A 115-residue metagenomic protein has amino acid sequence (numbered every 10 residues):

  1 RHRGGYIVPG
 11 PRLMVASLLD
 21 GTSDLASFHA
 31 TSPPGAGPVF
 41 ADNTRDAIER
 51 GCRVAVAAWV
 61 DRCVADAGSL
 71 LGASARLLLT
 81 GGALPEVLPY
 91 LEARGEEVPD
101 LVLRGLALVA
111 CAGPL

Functional and structural regions predicted by a protein language model:
R1-H2, A93-E97: A glycine- and small-aliphatic-rich helix-loop capping segment at beta-alpha/alpha-beta transitions that lines
H2-R3, A73-A75, P114-L115: Short coil/turn connectors at secondary-structure junctions
G4-E49, V109, G113: Glycine-rich phosphate-binding loop plus the immediately following alpha-helix
S23, G95-L115: Glycine-rich phosphate-binding/hydrolytic loop that grips phosphoryl groups
A36-R76, R94-G95: Adenine-nucleotide phosphate-binding core of ATP-dependent small-molecule kinases
A75-L84: Glycine-rich beta-strand-to-loop/alpha-helix junction loops that act as flexible
E86-Y90: Short active-site-adjacent structural elements
